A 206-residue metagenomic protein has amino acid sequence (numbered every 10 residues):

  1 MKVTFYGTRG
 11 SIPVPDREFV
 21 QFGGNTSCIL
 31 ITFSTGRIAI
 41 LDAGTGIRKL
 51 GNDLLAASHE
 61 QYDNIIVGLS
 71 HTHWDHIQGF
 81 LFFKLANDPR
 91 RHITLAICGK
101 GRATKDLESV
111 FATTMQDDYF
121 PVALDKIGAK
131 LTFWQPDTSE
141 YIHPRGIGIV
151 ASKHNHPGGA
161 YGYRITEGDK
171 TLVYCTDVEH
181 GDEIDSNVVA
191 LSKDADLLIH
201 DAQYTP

Functional and structural regions predicted by a protein language model:
M1-V173, V189: Binuclear metal-dependent hydrolase catalytic cores
C175-D177: DG-centered beta-turn motif at the end of beta-strands
E179-P206: Cap/insert and terminal regions of metallo-dependent hydrolase folds
